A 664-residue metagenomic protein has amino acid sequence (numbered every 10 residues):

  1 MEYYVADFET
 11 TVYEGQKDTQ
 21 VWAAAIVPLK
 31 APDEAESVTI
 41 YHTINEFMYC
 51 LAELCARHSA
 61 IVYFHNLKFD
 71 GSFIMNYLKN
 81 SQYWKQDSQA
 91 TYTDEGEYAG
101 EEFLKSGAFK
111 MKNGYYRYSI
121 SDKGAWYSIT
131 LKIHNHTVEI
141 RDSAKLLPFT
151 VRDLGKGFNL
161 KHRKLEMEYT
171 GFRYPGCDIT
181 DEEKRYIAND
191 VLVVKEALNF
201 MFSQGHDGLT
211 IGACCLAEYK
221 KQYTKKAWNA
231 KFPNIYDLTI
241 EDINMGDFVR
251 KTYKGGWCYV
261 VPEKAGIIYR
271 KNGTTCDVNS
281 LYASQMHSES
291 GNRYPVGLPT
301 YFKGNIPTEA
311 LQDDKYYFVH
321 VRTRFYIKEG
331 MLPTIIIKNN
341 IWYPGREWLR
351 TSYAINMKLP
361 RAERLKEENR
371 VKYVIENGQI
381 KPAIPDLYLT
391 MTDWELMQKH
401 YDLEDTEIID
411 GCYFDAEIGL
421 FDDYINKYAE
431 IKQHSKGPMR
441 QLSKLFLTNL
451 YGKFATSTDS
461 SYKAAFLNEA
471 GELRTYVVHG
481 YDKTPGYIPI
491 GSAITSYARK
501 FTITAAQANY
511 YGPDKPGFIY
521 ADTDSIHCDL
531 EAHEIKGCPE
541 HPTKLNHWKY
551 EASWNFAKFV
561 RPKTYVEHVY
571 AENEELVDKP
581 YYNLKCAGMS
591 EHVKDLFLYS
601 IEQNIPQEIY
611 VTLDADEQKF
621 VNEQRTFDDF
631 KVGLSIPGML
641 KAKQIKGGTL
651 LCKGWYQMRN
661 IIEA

Functional and structural regions predicted by a protein language model:
E2, E14-N66, G71-A664: Conserved acidic
D7-G15: Ser/Thr-glycine-rich phosphate-binding loops at phosphate-binding pockets of nucleotides, nucleotide cofactors
